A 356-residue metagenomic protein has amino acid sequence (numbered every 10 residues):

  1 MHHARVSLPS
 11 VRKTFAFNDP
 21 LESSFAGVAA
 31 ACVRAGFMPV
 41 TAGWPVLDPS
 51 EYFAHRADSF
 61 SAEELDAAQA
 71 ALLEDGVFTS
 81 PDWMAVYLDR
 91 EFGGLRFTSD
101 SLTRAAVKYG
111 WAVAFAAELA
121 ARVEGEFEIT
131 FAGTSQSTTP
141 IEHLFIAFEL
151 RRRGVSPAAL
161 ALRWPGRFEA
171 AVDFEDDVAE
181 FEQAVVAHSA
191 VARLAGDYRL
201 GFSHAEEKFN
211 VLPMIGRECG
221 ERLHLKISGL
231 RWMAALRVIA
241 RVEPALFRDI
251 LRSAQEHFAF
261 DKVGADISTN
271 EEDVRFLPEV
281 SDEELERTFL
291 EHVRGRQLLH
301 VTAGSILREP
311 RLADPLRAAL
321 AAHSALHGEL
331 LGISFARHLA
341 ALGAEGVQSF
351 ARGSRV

Functional and structural regions predicted by a protein language model:
M1-F53, A105-K108, A112-V113, A117-V123 (+1 more regions): Active-site capping/gating regions of soluble enzymes
D48-W111, R122: Active-site-proximal, glycine-rich beta->alpha crossover segments in alpha/beta enzymes that shape flexible
E126: Flexible, glycine/charged-enriched surface loops at secondary-structure junctions
I129: Aromatic-residue-lined binding/catalytic grooves and analogous aromatic/hydrophobic interfacial grooves in multimeric
